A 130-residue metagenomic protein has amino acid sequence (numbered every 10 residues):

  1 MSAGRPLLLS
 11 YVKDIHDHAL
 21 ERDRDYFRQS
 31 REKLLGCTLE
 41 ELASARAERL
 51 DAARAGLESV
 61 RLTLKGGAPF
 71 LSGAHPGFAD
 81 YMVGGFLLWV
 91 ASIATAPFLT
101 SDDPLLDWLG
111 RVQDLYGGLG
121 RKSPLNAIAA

Functional and structural regions predicted by a protein language model:
M1-A130: C-terminal alpha-helical interaction module
